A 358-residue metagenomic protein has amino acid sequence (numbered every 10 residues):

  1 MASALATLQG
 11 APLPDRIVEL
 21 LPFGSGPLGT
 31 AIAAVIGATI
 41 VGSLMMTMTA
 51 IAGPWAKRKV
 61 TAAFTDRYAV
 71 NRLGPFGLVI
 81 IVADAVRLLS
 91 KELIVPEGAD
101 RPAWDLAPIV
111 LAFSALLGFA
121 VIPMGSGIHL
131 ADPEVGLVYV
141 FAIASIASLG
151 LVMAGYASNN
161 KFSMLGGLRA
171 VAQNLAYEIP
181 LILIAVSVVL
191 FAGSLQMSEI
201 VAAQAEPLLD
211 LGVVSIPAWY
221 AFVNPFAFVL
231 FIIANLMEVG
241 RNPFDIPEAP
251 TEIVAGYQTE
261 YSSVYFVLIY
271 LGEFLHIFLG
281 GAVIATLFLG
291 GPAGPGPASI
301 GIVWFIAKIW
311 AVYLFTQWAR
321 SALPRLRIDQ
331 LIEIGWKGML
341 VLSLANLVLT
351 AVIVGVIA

Functional and structural regions predicted by a protein language model:
A2-A358: Selective transmembrane helix interface/packing segments
